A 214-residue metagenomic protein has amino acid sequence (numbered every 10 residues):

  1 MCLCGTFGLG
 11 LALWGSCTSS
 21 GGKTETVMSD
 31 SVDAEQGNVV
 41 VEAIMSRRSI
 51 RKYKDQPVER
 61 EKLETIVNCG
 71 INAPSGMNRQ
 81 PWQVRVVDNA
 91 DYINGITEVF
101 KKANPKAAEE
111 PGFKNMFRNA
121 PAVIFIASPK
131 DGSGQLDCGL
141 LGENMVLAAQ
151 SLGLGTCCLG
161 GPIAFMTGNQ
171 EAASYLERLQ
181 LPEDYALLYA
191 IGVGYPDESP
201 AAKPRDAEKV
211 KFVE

Functional and structural regions predicted by a protein language model:
M1-E214: Acidic, surface-exposed loops and disordered segments
